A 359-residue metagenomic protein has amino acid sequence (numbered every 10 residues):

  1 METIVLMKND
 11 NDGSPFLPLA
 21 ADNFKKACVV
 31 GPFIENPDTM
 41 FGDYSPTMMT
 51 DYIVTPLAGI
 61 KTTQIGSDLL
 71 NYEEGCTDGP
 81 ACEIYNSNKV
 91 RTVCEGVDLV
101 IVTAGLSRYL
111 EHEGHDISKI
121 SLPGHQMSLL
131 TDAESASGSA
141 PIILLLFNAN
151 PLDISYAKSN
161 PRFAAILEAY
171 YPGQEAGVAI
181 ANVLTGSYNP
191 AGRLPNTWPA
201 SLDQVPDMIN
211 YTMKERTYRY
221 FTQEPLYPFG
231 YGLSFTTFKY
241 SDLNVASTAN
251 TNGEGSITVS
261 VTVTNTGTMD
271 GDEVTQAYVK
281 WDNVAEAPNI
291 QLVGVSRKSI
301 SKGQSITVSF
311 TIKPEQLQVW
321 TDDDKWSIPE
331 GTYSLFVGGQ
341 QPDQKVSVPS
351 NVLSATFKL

Functional and structural regions predicted by a protein language model:
M1-D43, M48-T55, K61-T63, F147-D272 (+5 more regions): Secreted, periplasmic, or luminal enzymes acting at the cell surface/secretory milieu
D38-T39, A104-P123: Glycine/threonine-rich flexible loop motifs
S67-D68, A136-I142, P161-A164: A short helix->loop->beta-strand "cap" motif at the edges of active sites that frequently abuts
V97: An anion/phosphate-binding loop that grips the pyrophosphate of nucleotide cofactors and donors
T268-A287, L292: Short acidic, flexible loop segments centered on an aromatic residue
V284-W320: Intrinsically disordered, low-complexity Pro/Gly/Ser/Thr-rich segments with frequent PxxP/GP/PP motifs and embedded
Q316-T332: Short glycine/proline/serine/threonine-rich loop/turn segments at secondary-structure transition edges
